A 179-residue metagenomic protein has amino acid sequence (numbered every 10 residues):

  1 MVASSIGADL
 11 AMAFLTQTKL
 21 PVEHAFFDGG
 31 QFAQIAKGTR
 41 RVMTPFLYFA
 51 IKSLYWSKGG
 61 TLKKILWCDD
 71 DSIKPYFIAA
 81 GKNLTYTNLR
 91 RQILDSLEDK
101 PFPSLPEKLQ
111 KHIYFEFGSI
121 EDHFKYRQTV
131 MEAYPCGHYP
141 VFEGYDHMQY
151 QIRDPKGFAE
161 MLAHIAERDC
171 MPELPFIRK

Functional and structural regions predicted by a protein language model:
V2-A11: Gly/Ala-rich beta-loop-alpha elbow adjacent to hydrolase catalytic centers
M12-T16, A159: Short, hydrophobic alpha-helix immediately C-terminal to the catalytic nucleophile
T16-K52: Flexible "cap/lid" loop of the alpha/beta hydrolase fold
K37-G38, L54-E107: Conserved alpha/beta-hydrolase catalytic His-Asp/Glu region
L94-E132: Conserved serine/cysteine hydrolase catalytic core
Y134-M148: Catalytic histidine neighborhood in serine/cysteine hydrolases with alpha/beta-hydrolase-type architecture
Y145-G157: Catalytic histidine-centered segment of alpha/beta-hydrolase-like enzymes
C170-K179: Alpha/beta-hydrolase-fold serine-hydrolase catalytic core, especially in secreted/extracellular enzymes
